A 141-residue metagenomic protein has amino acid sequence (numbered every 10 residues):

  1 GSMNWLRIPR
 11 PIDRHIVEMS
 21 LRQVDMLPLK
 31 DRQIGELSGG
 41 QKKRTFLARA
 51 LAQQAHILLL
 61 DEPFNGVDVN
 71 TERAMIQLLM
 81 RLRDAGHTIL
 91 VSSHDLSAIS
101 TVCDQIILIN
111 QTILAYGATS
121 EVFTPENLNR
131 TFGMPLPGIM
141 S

Functional and structural regions predicted by a protein language model:
P11-L29: Conserved ABC ATPase "signature" region
Q33-L37: Conserved ABC ATPase signature
L58-D61: Catalytic Walker B motif of ABC-type/P-loop ATPase nucleotide-binding domains
V69-T71: Helix N-cap at the start of a conserved alpha-helix in ABC-type nucleotide-binding domains
S93-H94: H-loop/switch region of ABC-family ATPase nucleotide-binding domains
I99-T101: A short, surface-exposed alpha-helical micro-motif characterized by mixed small hydrophobic and charged/polar residues
Q111-E121: Conserved switch/coupling elements of ABC/ABC-like ATPase nucleotide-binding domains
